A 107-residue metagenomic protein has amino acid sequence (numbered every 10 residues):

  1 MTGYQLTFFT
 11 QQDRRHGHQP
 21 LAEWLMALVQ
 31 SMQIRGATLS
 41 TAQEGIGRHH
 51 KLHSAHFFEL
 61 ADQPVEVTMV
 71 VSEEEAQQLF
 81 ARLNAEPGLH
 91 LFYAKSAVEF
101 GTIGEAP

Functional and structural regions predicted by a protein language model:
M1-P107: Positively charged, small/polar-rich N-terminal and surface patches that mediate targeting and assembly and bind
